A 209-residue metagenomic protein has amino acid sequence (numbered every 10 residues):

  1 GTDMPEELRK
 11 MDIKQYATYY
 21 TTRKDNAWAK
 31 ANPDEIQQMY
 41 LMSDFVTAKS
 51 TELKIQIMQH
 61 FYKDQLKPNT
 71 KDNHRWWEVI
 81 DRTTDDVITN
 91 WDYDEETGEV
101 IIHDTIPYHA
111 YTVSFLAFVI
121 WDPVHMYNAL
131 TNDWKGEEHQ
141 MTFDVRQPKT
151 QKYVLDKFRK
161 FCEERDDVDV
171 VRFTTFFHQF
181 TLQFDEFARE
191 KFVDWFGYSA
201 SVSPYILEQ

Functional and structural regions predicted by a protein language model:
G1-Q209: Glycan-processing catalytic domains of CAZymes
